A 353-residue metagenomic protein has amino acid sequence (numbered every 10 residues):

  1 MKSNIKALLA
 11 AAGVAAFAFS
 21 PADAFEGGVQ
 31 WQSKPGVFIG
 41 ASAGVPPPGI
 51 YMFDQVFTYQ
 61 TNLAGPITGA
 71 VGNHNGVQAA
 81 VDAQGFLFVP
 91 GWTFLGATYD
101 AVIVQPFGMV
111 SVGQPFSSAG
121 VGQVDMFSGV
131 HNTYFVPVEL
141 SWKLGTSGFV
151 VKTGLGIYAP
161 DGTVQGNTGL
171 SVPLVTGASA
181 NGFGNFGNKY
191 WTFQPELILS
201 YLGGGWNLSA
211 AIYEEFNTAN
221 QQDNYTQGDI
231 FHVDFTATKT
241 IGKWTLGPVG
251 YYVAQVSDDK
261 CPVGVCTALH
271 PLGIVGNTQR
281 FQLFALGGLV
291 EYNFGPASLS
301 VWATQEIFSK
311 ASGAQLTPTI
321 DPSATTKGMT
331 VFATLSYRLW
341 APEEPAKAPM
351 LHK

Functional and structural regions predicted by a protein language model:
F19-A24: Sec/Tat signal peptide C-region and signal peptidase I cleavage site
F25-G27, A41-G49, G91-D100, W142-V151 (+5 more regions): Short loop/turn motifs that connect adjacent beta-strands in outer-membrane beta-barrel proteins
E26-W31, T58-V81, F116-M126, F183 (+1 more regions): Surface-exposed strand-loop-strand hairpins of Gram-negative outer-membrane beta-barrel proteins
G28-Q30, F57, Q221-K353: Outer membrane beta-barrel transmembrane domains
A41, D54, A83-P90, F135-W142 (+7 more regions): Residues on the lipid-exposed face of transmembrane beta-strands in outer-membrane beta-barrel proteins
I50-D54, A97-I103, F149-L155, F193 (+6 more regions): Transmembrane beta-strands of outer-membrane beta-barrel proteins
G76-Q84, V124-Y134, F149, G187-F193 (+5 more regions): Residues that define the transmembrane beta-barrel architecture of outer-membrane proteins
D100, P106-T226, N293: Outer-membrane pore/translocation modules
